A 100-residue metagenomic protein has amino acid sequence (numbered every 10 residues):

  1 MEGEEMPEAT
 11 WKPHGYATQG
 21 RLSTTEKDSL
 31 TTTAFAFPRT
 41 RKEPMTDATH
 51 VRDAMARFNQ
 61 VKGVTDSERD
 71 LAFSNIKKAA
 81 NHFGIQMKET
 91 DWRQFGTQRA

Functional and structural regions predicted by a protein language model:
E2-A100: A charge-rich, low-complexity, intrinsically flexible signal that marks solvent-exposed coils, linkers, repeats
